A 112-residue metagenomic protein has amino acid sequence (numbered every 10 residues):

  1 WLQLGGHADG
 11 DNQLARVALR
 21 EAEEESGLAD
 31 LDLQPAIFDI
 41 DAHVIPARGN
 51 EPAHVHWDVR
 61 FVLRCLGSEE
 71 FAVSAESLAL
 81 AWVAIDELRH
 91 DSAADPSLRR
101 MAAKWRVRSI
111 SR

Functional and structural regions predicted by a protein language model:
W1-L4: N-terminal strand-loop-strand
A8-P96: Unchanged
A93-R112: Charged phosphate-binding loop/patch that engages nucleotide di/tri-phosphates or the phosphate backbone of nucleic
